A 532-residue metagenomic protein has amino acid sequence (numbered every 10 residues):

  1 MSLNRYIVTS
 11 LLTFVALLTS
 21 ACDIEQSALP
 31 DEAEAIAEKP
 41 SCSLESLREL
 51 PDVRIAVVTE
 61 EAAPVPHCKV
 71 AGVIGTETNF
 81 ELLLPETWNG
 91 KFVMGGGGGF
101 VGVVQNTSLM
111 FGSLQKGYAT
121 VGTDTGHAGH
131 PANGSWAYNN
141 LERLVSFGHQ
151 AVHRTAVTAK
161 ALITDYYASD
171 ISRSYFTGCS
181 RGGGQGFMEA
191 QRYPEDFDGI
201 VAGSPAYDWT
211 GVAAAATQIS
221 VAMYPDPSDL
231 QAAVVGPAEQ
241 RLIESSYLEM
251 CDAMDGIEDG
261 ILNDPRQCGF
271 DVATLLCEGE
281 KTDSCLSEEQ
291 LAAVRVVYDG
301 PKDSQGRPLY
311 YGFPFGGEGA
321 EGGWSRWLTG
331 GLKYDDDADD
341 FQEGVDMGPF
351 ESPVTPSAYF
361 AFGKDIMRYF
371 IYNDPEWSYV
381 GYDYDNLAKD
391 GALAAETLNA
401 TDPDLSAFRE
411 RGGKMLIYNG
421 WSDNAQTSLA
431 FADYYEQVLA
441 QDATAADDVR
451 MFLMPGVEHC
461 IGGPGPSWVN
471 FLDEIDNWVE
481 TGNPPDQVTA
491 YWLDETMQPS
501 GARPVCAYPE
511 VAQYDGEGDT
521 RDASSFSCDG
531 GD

Functional and structural regions predicted by a protein language model:
L18-A21: C-terminal motif of bacterial Sec signal peptides marking the signal peptidase cleavage site
D23-K91, V101-L109, I257-L262, D271-R368 (+3 more regions): Catalytic-loop region of hydrolases
G99-A168, A214-A215, A222, N373-T397 (+1 more regions): Cap/lid segment of the alpha/beta-hydrolase catalytic domain
G178-G182, G186: Gly/Ala-rich beta-loop-alpha elbow adjacent to hydrolase catalytic centers
E189-A190, E195-K302, L453: A catalytic-pocket lid/entrance helix-loop region that shapes and gates access to the active site across common
I417-N419: Short beta-strand/loop motif that positions the catalytic acidic residue of the alpha/beta-hydrolase fold
A425-L429: Conserved alpha/beta-hydrolase "acid-adjacent" motif
V449-G462, E495: Histidine-bearing beta->alpha loop at or near hydrolase active sites
